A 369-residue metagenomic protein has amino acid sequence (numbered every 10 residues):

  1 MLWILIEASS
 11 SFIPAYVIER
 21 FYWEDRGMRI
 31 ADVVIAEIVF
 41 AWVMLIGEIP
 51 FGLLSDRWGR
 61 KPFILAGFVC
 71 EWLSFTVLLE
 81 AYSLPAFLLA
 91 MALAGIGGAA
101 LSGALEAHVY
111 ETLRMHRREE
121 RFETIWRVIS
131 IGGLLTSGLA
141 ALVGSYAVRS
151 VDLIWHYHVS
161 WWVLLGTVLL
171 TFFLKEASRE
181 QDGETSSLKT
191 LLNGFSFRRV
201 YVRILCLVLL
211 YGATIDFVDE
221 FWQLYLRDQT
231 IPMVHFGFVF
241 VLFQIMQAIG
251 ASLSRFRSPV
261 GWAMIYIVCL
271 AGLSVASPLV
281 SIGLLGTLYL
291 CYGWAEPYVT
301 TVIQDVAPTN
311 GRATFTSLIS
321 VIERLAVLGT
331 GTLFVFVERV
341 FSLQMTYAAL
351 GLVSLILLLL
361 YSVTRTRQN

Functional and structural regions predicted by a protein language model:
M1-I46, R199-V241: Helix-loop boundary and gating motifs at the non-cytosolic
I30-A31, H116-I129, M233, T309-I319: Loop-to-transmembrane helix entry/capping segments in MFS-fold secondary transporters and related SLC/MFSD carriers
L45-Y82: Conserved MFS/SLC helix-loop-helix module at the cytosolic interface between two early adjacent transmembrane helices
V69-S83, F87, F172, I265-P278: C-terminal ends and interior cores of transmembrane alpha-helices in multi-pass membrane transporters/permeases
A92-G133: Cytoplasmic helix-loop-helix junction between adjacent transmembrane helices in 12-TM secondary transporters
G133, W155-F173, Y347-V363: Symmetry-related core transmembrane helices of the 12-TM Major Facilitator Superfamily/SLC fold
K175-C206: Juxtamembrane intracellular "pre-TM" segments in multi-pass secondary transporters
P259-V299: C-terminal transmembrane helical hairpin of 12-TM major facilitator-type secondary transporters
